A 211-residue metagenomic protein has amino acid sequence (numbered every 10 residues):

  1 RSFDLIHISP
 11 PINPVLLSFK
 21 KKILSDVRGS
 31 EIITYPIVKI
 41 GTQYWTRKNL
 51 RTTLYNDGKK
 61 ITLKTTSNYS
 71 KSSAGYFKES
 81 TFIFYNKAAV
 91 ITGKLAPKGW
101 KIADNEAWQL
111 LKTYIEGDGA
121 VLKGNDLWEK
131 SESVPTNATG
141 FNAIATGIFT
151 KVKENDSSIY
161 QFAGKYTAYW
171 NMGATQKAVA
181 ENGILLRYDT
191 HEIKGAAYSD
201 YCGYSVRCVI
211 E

Functional and structural regions predicted by a protein language model:
R1-D4: Short, small-residue-biased leader/transition segments that mark boundaries at the very start of proteins
I8-E211: Conserved positions within compact, well-structured domain cores
